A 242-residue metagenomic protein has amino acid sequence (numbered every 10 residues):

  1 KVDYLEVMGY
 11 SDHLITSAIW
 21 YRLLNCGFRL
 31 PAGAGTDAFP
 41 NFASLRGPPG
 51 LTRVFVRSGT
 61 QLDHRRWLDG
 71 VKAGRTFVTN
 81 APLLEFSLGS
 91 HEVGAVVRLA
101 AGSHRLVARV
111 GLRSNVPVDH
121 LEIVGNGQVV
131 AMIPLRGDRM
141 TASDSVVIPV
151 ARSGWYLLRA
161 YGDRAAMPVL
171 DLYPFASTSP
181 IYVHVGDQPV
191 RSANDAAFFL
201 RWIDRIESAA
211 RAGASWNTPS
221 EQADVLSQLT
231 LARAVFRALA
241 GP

Functional and structural regions predicted by a protein language model:
D3-H13: The substrate-binding groove and active-site-proximal loops of carbohydrate-active enzymes, especially glycoside
T16: Catalytic-loop motifs flanking and including active-site residues across diverse enzymes
I19-Y21, N25-P31, T36-P242: C-terminal functional module detector
